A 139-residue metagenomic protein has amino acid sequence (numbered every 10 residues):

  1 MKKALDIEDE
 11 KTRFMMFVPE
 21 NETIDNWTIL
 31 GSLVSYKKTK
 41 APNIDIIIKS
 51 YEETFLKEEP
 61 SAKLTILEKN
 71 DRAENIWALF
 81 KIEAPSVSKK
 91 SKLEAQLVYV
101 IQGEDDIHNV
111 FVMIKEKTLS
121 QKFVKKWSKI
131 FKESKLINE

Functional and structural regions predicted by a protein language model:
K2-T39: Secretory pathway targeting signatures of secreted, lumenal, and periplasmic proteins
L5, F55-A62, F131-N138: Sec/Tat-exported extracytoplasmic proteins
I7-E8, N21, I82-S86, V112-I114: A mature extracytoplasmic/lumenal domain signature
T28-N70: Mid-chain, structured segments of secreted extracytoplasmic proteins
Y36-K38, A84-S88, E116: Beta-strand elements of well-folded, non-transmembrane domains
T54-Y99: Signature of long, low-cysteine stretches enriched in small and polar/charged residues
K92-I107, M113: A short, surface-exposed beta-strand/turn
D105-E139: Surface-exposed amphipathic alpha-helical segments
